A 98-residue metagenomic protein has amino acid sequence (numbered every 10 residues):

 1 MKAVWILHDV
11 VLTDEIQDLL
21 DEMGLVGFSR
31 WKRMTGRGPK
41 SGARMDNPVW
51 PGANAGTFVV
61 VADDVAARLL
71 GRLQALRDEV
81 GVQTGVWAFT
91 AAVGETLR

Functional and structural regions predicted by a protein language model:
M1-R98: Positively charged, small/polar-rich N-terminal and surface patches that mediate targeting and assembly and bind
